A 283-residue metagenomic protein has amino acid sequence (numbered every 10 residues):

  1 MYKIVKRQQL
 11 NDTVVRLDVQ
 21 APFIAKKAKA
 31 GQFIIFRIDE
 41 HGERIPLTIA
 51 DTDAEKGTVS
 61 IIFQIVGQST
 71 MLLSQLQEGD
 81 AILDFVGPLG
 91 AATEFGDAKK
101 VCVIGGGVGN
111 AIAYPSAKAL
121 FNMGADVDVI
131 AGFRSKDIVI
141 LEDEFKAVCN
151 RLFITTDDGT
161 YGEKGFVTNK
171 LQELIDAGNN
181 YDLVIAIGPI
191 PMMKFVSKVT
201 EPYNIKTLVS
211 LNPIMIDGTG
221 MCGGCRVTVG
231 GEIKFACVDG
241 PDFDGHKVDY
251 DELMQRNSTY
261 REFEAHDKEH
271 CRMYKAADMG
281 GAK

Functional and structural regions predicted by a protein language model:
M1-E78: Ferredoxin-reductase
K6, D51, I154-T156, V209 (+1 more regions): Structural signal for conserved beta-strand scaffold positions within catalytic alpha/beta enzyme cores
F36, D84-F85, V227: A generic structural signal for residues embedded in beta-strands
G42-D51, L89-K99, C237: Short, Lys/Arg- and Gly-enriched loop/turn segments at beta-strand edges
M71-I214: FNR/FR-type flavoprotein reductase catalytic core
I112, I190-P191, N212-D242, H270-Y274: Local cysteine-cluster metal-coordination motifs and their immediate loop/turn environment, predominantly Fe-S cluster
F235-D239, F243-K283: Short Fe-S-cluster ligation motifs
